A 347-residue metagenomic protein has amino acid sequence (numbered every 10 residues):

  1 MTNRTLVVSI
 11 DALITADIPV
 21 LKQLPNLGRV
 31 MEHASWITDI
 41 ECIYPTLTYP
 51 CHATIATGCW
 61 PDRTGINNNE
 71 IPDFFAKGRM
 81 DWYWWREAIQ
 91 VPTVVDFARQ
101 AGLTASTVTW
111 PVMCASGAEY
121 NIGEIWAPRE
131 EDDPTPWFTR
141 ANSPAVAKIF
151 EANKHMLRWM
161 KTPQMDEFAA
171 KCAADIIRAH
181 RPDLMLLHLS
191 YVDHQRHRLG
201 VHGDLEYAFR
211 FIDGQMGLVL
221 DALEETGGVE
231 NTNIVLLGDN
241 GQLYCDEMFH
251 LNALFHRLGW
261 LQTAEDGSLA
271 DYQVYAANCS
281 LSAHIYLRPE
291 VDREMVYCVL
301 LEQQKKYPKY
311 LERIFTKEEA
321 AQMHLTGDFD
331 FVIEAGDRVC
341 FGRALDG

Functional and structural regions predicted by a protein language model:
M1-T5, H33-A34, A101-A105, H180-M185 (+3 more regions): Loop/turn elements at helix/coil->beta-strand transitions in domains of secreted/extracellular proteins
L6-V7, N26, F211-L254: Metal-dependent active-site segment of extracytoplasmic phospho-/sulfohydrolases and closely related
L13, S190, N240-G241: Catalytic metal-binding/acid-base residues of hydrolase active sites
I18-T54, G58-D62, S106: Short, structured active-site-proximal loop/turn typified by the sulfatase FGly-forming signature C/S-X-P-X-R
W60-G200, L281, E294-V296, E302-K305 (+1 more regions): His/Asp/Glu-rich, glycine-adjacent segments that coordinate divalent cations and/or stabilize oxyanion chemistry on
V91, A270-G347: Active-site neighborhoods of enzymes that stabilize oxyanions during catalysis
R198-D213: Active-site-proximal segments of metal-dependent phosphoesterases and phosphodiesterases across multiple
G238-L281, D337-G347: Histidine-centered active-site microenvironments of extracellular/periplasmic hydrolases and transferases
